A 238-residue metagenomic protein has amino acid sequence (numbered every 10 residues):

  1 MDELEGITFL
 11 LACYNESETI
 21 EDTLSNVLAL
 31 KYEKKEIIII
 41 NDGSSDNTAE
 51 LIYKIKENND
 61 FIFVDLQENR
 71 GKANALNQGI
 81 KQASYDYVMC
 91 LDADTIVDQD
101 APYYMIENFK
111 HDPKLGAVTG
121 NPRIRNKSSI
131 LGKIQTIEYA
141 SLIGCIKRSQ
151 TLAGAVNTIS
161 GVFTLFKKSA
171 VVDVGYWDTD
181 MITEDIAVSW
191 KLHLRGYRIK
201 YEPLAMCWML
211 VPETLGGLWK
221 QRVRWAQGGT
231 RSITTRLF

Functional and structural regions predicted by a protein language model:
M1-S25: N-proximal low-complexity "stem/linker" segments adjacent to membrane-targeting elements
E5-T8, E36, A187: Cell-envelope/extracellular polymer assembly enzymes that use nucleotide-activated donors
A12, K34-G43, V64-L66: Short beta-strand/loop segment that forms part of the nucleotide-sugar
E21-D22, D46-I55, D100: Acidic helix N-cap motif at the loop->helix transition within catalytic regions of sugar-transfer enzymes
S25-K34: Short, acidic, metal-binding catalytic loop of nucleotide-sugar glycosyltransferases
N26, N41-E50, E68: A conserved acidic beta->alpha catalytic loop
A73-A75, K81, Y85, Q99-I182 (+2 more regions): Long helical/loop segments within the catalytic core of UDP-sugar-dependent glycosyltransferases, especially the large
V88: Short aromatic/hydrophobic "clamp" motif used to bind/position activated sugar donors
